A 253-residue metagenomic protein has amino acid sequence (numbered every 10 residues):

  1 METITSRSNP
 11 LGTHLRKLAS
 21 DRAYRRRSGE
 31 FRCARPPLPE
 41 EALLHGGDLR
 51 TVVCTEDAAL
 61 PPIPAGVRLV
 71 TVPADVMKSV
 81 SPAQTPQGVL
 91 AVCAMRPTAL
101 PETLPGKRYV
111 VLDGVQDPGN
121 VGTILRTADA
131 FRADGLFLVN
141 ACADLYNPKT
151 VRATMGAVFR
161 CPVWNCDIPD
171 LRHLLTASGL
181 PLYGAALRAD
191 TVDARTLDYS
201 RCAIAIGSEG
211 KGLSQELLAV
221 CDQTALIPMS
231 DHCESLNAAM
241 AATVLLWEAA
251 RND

Functional and structural regions predicted by a protein language model:
M1-D57, C142-A143: Boundary-proximal intrinsically disordered activation/regulatory segments immediately upstream of a helical core
T3-S6, V70-P73, C161-D170: Short acidic-hydrophobic, aromatic-tinged amphipathic segments that line or gate anion-handling sites
A34, A91, T127-F131, C142-A157 (+1 more regions): Structured adenosyl-cofactor binding patch, chiefly the S-adenosyl-L-methionine
L44, P97, E102-R188: RNA substrate-binding interface of SAM-dependent RNA methyltransferases
P64-D75, K107, S200-A203, D222: Active-site regions of enzymes building and remodeling cell-envelope glycoconjugates
G66-A94: Glycine/small-residue-rich loop that forms an oxyanion/phosphate-binding "nest" at active or ligand-binding sites
V72-P73, D113, V139-N140, P162 (+1 more regions): Short beta->alpha connector loops at strand-helix junctions that form conserved, small/polar/Pro-enriched
Y183-C233, N237: Active-site/ligand-binding-proximal alpha/beta "capping" segment
